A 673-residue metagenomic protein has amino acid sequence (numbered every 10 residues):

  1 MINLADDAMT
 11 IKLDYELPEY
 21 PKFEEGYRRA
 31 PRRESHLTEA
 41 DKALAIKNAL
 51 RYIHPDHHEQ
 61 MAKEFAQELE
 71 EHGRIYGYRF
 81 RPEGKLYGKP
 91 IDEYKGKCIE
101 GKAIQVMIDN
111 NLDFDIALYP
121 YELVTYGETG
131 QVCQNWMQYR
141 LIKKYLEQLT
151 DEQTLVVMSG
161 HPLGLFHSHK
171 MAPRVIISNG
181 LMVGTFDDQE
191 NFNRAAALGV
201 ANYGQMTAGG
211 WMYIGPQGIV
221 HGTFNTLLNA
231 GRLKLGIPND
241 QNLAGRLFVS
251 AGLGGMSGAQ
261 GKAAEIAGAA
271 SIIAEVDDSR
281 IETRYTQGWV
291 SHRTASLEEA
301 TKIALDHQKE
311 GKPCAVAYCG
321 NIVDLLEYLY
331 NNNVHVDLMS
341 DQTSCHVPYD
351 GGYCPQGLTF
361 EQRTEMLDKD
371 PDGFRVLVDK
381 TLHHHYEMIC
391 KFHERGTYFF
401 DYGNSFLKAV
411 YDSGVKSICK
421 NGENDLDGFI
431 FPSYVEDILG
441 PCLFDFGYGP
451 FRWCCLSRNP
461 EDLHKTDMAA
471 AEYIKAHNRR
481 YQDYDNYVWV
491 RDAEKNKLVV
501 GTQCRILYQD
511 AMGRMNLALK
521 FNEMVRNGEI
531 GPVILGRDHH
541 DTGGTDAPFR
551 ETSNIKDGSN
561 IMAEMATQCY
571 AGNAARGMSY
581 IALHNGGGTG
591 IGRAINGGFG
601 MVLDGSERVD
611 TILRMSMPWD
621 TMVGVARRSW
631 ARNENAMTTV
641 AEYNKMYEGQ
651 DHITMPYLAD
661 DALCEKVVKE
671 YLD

Functional and structural regions predicted by a protein language model:
M1-P216, P371-K520, M524-G536, T542-D546 (+2 more regions): Long, compositionally biased, glycine/small-hydrophobic-enriched stretches that function as flexible linkers, tethers
Q205-L228, R232, N239, A244-L247 (+7 more regions): Catalytic or ion-translocation cores adjacent to nucleophile or general acid/base/metal-coordination motifs in diverse
E265-A267, Y330-V334, V415-C419, V525 (+2 more regions): Short, solvent-exposed amphipathic alpha-helical segments in soluble enzyme and RNA/protein-processing domains
A270, H335, Y398: Residue-level detector of anion-binding/catalytic polar loops
D278, G320-V323, Q342-V347, G403-A409 (+2 more regions): Glycine-rich beta-alpha junction loops
A315-T343, D350: Active-site/ligand-binding-proximal alpha/beta "capping" segment
V323-L326, H385-Y386, L517-F521, M565-Q568: Glycine-rich, charged/polar anion/phosphate-binding loops that engage phosphate groups from diverse ligands
D538-Q568: Small-residue-enriched alpha-helical segments and adjacent helix-cap loops that form tight helix-helix packing
